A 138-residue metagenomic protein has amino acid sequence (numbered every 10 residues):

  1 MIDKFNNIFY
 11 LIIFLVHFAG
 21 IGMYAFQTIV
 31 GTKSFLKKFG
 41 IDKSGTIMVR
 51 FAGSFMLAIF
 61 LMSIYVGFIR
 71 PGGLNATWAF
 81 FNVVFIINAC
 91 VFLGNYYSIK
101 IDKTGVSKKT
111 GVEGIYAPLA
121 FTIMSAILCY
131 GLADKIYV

Functional and structural regions predicted by a protein language model:
M1-I21: Hydrophobic transmembrane alpha-helical segments in integral membrane proteins
F9-V16, M48-F55, A79-I86, E113 (+1 more regions): Physicochemical signature of membrane-embedded alpha-helices that form the seven-helix bundle of GPCRs, emphasizing
A19, Y24-A25, T46-F68, I86-F92: Core segments of alpha-helical transmembrane spans in multipass integral membrane proteins
I29-G45, G105-V106: Cytosolic, membrane-interface loops and tails of multi-pass inner-membrane proteins
R70-V84, K108-G111: Loop-to-transmembrane helix junctions at the membrane interface
F80-S98, L119-S125: Hydrophobic alpha-helical membrane segments
L93-G114: Membrane-helix boundary connector in multi-pass membrane proteins
I127-V138: Juxtamembrane boundary at the C-terminal end of a transmembrane helix
